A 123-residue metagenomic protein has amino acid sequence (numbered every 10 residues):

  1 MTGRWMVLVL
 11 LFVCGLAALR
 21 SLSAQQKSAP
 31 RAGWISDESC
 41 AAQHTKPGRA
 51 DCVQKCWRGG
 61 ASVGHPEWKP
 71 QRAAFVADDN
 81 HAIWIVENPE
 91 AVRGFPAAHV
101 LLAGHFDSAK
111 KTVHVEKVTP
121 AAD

Functional and structural regions predicted by a protein language model:
M1-W5: Positively charged n-region of N-terminal signal peptides that target proteins for export
V7-A18: Bacterial N-terminal signal peptides
S23-D123: Conserved RNA-binding domains used in RNP assembly and mRNA/RNA metabolism
